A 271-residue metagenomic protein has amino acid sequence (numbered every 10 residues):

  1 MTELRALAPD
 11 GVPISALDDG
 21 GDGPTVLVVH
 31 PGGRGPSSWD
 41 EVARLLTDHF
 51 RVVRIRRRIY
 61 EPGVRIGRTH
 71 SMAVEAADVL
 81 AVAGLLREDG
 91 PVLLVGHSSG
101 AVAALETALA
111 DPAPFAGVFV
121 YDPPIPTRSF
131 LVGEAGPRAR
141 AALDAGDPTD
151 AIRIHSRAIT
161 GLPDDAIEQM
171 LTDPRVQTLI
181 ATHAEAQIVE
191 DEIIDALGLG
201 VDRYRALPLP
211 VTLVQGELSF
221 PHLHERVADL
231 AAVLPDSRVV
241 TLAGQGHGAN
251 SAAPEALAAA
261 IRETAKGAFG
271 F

Functional and structural regions predicted by a protein language model:
A8-R68: Conserved HGGG/HGGXW glycine-rich cap/lid loop of the alpha/beta-hydrolase fold
E41-R44, V53-V95, A259: Active-site loop/oxyanion-hole signature of alpha/beta-hydrolase fold enzymes
R56-Y60, P124, A243-Q245: Short beta-to-alpha linker loops that shape the active-site pocket of alpha/beta-hydrolase fold enzymes
E61-P62, P124-L131, L162-D164: A short beta-to-alpha transition loop/helix N-cap that caps and shapes the active-site region
G90-S129: Conserved hydrolase catalytic core segment
D147-A186: Conserved alpha/beta-hydrolase catalytic His-Asp/Glu region
T178-A232, R238-T241: Conserved serine/cysteine hydrolase catalytic core
L242-E255: Catalytic histidine-centered segment of alpha/beta-hydrolase-like enzymes
